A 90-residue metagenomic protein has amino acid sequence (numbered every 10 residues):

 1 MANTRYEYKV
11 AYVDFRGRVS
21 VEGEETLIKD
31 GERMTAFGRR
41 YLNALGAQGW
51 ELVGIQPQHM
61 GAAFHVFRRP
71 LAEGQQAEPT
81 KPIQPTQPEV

Functional and structural regions predicted by a protein language model:
M1-V90: Terminus-proximal functional modules
